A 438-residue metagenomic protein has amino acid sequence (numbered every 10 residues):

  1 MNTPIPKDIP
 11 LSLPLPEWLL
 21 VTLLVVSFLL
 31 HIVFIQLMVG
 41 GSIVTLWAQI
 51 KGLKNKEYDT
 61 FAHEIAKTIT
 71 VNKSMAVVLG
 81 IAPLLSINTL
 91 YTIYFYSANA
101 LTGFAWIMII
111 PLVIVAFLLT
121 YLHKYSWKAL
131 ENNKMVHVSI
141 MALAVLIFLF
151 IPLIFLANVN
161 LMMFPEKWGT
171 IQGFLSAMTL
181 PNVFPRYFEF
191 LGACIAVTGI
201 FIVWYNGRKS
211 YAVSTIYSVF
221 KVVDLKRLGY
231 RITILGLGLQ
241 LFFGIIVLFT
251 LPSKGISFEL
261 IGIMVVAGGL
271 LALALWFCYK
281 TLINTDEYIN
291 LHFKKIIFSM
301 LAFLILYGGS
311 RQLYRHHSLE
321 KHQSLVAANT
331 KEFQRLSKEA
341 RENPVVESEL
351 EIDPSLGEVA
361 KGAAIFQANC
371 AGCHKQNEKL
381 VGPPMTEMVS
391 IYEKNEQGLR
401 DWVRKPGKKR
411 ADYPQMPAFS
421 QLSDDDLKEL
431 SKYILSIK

Functional and structural regions predicted by a protein language model:
M1-F28, E57-F61, L85-A105, V159-Y187 (+2 more regions): Membrane-interface interhelical loops and short amphipathic "cap" helices that link adjacent transmembrane segments
I35-T45, I107-K124, F188-Y205, A267-T281: Hydrophobic cores of alpha-helical transmembrane segments in multi-pass inner/ER membrane proteins, independent
N72-I140, L241-L273: Membrane-interface helix-loop-helix modules in multi-pass inner-membrane proteins
L270-F298: Cytosolic-side transmembrane helix boundary signature
Y288-R315: Internal/C-terminal transmembrane anchor helices
S337-I365: Electrostatic cytochrome c docking/interface patches
S355-Q376, K394-N395, D401: Sequence/structural segment immediately N-terminal to covalent heme-attachment motifs in c-type and related
K375, K379, E387-K438: Extracytoplasmic electron-transfer domains, predominantly the class I c-type cytochrome c fold
